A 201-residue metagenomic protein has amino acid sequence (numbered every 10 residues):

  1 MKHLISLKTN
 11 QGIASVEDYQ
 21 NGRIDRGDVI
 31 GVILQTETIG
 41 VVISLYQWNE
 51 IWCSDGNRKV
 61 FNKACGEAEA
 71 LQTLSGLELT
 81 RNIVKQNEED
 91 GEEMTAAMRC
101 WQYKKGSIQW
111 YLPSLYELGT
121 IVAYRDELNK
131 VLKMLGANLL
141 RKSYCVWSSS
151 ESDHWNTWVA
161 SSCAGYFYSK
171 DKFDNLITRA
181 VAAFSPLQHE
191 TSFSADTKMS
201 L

Functional and structural regions predicted by a protein language model:
M1-G106, K172-L201: Short, compositionally biased
M1-K2, I108, L115-L201: C-terminal, surface-exposed recognition/capping segments
I43, L112-P113: Short hydrophobic beta-strand that contains or immediately precedes a catalytic carboxylate
